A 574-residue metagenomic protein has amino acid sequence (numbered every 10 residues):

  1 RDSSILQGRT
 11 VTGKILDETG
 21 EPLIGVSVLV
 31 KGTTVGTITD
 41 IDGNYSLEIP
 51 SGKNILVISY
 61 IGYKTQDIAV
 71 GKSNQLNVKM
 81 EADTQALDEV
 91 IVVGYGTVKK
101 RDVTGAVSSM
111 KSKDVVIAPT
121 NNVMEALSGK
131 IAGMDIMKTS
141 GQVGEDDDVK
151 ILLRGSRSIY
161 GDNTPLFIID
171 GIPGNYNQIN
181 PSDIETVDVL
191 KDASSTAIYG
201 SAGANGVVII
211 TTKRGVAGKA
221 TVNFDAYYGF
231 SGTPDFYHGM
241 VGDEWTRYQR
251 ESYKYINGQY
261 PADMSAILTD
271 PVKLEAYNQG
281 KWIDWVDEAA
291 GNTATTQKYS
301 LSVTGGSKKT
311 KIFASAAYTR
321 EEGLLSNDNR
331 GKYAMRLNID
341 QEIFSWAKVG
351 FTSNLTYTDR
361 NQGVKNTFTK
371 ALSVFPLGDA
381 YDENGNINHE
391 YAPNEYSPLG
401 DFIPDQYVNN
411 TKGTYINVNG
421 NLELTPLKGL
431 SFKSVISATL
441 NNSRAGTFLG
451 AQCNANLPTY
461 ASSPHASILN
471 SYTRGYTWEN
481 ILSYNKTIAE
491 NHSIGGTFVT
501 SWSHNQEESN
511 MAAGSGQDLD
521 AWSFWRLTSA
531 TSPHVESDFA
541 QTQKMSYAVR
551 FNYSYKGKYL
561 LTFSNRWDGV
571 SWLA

Functional and structural regions predicted by a protein language model:
R1-R336, Q341-G350, N354, Y415-N417: Short, small/polar-rich motifs associated with maturation and membrane association, primarily at protein termini
G32, K72, F344, T425-L427 (+2 more regions): Residue-level recognition of beta-strand termini and adjacent short loop/turns
I131, L427, D518-L519: Acidic-histidine catalytic/liganding microenvironments
V216-W282, G323-R330, A334-N417, K433-S546 (+2 more regions): Surface-exposed loop/interface segments of Gram-negative outer-membrane beta-barrel transport/assembly proteins
Q297-G305, M545-Y555: Structured alpha-helical segments in the cores of large, soluble enzyme domains
K309-I312, W346-V349, G429-F432, H492 (+1 more regions): Repeated loop/turn-to-beta-strand initiation elements of outer-membrane beta-barrel proteins
L422, V549-Y555, L560-N565, V570 (+1 more regions): Conserved catalytic-core segments centered on acid/base and nucleophilic motifs
